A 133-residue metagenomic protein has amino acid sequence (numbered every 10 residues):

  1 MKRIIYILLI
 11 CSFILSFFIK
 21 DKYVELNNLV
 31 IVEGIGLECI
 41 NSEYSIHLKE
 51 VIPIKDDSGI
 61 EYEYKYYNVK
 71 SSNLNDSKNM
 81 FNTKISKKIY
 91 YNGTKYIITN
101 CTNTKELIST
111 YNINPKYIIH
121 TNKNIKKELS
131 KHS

Functional and structural regions predicted by a protein language model:
K2-S133: A glycine-rich, acidic short-motif signal
